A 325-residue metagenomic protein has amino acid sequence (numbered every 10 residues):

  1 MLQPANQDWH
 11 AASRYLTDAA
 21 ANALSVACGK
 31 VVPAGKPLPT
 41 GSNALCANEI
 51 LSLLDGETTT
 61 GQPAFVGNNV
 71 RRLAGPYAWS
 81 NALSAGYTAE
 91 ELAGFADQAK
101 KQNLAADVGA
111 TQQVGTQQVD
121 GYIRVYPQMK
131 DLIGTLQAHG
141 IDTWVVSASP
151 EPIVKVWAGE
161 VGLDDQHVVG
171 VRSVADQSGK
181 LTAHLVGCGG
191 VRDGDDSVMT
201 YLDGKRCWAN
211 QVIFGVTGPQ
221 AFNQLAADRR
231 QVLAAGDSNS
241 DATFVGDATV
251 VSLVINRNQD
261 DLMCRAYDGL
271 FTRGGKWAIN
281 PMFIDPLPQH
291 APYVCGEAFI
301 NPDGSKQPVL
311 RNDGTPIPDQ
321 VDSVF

Functional and structural regions predicted by a protein language model:
M1-L24, E151-S173: Internal hydrophobic scaffold segments of catalytic domains
L2-Q117: A metal-dependent, Asp-based hydrolase signature
V70, Y87-F325: C-terminal cap/substrate-recognition subdomain and adjoining C-terminal extension of metal-dependent phosphatase-like
